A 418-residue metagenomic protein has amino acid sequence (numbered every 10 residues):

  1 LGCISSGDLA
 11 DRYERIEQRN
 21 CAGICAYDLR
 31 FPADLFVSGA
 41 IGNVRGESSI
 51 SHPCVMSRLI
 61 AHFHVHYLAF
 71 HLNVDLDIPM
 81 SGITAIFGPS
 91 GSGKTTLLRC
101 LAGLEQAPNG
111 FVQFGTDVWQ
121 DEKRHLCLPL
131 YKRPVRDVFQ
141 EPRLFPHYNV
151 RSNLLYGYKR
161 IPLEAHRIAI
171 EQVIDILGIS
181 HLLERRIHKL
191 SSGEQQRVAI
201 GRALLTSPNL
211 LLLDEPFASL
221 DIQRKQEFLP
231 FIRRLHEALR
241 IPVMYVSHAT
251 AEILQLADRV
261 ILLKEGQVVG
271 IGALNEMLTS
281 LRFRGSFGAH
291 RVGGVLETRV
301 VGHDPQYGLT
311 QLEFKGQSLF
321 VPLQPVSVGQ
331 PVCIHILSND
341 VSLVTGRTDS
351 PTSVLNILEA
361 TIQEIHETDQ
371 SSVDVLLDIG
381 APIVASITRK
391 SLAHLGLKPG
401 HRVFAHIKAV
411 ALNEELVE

Functional and structural regions predicted by a protein language model:
D117-D121, A165-L182, R233-R234: Conserved ABC ATPase "signature" region
V118-R136, R160: ABC ATPase NBD coupling module
R186-L190, E194-Q196: Conserved ABC ATPase signature
L205-N209: A short, proline-enriched helix->beta-strand linker immediately N-terminal to the Walker B motif in ABC-type P-loop
L211-E215: Catalytic Walker B motif of ABC-type/P-loop ATPase nucleotide-binding domains
E237, S247-Q317: Internal alpha/beta loop-helix hairpins
S318-H366, R389-E418: Glycine/charge-rich catalytic "coupling/switch" loops of P-loop NTPases
